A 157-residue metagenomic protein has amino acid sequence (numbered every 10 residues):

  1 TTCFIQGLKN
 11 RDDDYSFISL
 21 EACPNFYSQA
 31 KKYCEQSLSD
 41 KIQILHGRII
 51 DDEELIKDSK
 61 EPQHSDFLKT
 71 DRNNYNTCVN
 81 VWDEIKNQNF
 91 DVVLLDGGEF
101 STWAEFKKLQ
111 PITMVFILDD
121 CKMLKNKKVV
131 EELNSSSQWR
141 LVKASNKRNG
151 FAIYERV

Functional and structural regions predicted by a protein language model:
T1-V157: S-adenosylmethionine/decaboxylated-SAM
